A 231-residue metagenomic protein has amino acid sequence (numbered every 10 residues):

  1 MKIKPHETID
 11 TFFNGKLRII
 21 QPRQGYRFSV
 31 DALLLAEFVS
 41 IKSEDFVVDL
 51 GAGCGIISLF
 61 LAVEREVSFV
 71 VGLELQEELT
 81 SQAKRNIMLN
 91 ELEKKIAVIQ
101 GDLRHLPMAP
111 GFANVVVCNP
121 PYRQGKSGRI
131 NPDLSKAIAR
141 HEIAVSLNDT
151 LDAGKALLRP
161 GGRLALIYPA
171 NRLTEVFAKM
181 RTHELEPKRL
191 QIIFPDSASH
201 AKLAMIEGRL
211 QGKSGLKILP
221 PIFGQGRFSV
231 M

Functional and structural regions predicted by a protein language model:
K2-K42: Class I SAM-dependent transferase core
F13, I41, L92, R181-E184: Short, structurally constrained coil/turn elements that cap an alpha-helix or connect an alpha-helix to the following
I20, A97-I99, K188-Q191: General small-molecule cofactor/ligand-binding pocket signal
F38-R129, D152: Conserved SAM/SAH cofactor-binding pocket of Class I
P120-D149: Mobile active-site "lid"/loop adjacent to the S-adenosyl-L-methionine
A144-A201: Conserved Class I SAM-dependent methyltransferase catalytic core
A198-M231: SAM/dcSAM-binding transferase cores
